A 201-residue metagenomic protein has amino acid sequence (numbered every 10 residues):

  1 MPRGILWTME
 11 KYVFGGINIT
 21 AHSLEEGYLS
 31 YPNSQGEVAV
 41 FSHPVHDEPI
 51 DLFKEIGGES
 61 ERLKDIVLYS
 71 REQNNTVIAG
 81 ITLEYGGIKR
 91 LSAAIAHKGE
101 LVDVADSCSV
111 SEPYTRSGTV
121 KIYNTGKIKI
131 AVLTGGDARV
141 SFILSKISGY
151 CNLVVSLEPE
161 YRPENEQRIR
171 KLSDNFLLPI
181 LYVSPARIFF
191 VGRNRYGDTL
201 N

Functional and structural regions predicted by a protein language model:
P2-E26: Boundary/entry segment of secreted carbohydrate-active catalytic domains
R3-W7, Y85-G149, E164-K171, T199-N201: Active-site catalytic loop in hydrolytic enzyme cores
G16-N18, E25-G57, C151: Short, conserved active-site loops that position catalytic residues or coordinate cofactors/metal ions across diverse
H22-L24, T134, Y161-P163: Active-site glycine- and acidic-residue-rich loops that bind and position anionic ligands or nucleotide-like cofactors
S23-P32, A138-S145: Short, acidic/polar
V38, I56-I78, S141-N201: CN hydrolase (nitrilase-like) catalytic-core segments centered on the catalytic cysteine and neighboring Lys/Glu
D47, E84-G86, R187: Short glycine/acidic-enriched loop and turn motifs that connect beta-strands
G80-T82: Recurrent small/Gly-Pro-centered beta-turn motifs in extracellular repeat architectures
